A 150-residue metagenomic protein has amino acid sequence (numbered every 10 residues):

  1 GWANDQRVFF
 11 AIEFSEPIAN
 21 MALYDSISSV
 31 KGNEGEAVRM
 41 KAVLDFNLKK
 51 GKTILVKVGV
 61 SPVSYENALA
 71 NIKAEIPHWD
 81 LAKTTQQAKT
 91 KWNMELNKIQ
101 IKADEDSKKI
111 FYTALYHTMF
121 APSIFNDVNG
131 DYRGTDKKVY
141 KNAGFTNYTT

Functional and structural regions predicted by a protein language model:
G1-Y148: Acidic/polar, glycine-enriched structural segments that form the non-catalytic walls/loops of the carbohydrate-binding
